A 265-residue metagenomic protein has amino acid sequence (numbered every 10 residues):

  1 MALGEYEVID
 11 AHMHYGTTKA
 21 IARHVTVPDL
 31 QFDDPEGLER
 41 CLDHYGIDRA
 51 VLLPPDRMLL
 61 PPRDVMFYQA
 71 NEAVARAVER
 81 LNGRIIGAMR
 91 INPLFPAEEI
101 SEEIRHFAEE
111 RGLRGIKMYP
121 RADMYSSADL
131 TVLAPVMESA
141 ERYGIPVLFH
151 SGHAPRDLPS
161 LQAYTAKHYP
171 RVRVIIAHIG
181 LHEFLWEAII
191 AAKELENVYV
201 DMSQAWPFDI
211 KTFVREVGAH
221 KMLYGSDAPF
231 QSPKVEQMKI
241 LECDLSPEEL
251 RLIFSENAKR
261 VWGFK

Functional and structural regions predicted by a protein language model:
M1-A11, Y15, A20-R49, A219 (+1 more regions): Mid-to-C-terminal alpha-helical segments outside catalytic/metal-binding sites
H12, L42, V74, V78 (+8 more regions): Conserved, mostly hydrophobic/aromatic
H14, P55-D56, R90-L94, Y119-R121 (+4 more regions): Active-site beta-loop-alpha junctions enriched in small/polar residues
V27-D33, M58-Y68, N92-E99, D123-L130 (+3 more regions): Acidic-and-aromatic substrate-binding clefts and catalytic sites of carbohydrate-active enzymes
E36-P62, R84-N92, R114-G115, R121: Divalent metal-dependent hydrolysis catalytic cores, especially in the metallo-beta-lactamase
G37-C41, A70-A77, I100-F107, V132-V136 (+4 more regions): A general structural detector for well-ordered alpha-helical segments in enzyme core domains, enriched
D64-P146: Active-site gating/metal-coordination segments in enzymes
R111-G115, Y125-L223: Catalytic pocket-lining loop regions of alpha/beta-barrel enzymes, especially the amidohydrolase/enolase/GH5 lineages
